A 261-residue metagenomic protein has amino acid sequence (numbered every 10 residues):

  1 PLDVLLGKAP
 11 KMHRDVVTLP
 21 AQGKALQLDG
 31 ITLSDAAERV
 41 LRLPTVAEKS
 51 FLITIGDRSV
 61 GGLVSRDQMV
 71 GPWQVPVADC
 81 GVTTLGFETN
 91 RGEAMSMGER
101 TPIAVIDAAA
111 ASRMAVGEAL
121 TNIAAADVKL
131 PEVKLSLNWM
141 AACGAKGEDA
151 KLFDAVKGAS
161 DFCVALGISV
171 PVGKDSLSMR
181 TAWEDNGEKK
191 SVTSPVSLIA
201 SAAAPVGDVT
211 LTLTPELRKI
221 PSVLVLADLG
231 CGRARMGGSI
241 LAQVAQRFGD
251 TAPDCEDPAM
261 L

Functional and structural regions predicted by a protein language model:
P1-L261: Glycine/proline-enriched, intrinsically flexible loops and inter-domain linkers
